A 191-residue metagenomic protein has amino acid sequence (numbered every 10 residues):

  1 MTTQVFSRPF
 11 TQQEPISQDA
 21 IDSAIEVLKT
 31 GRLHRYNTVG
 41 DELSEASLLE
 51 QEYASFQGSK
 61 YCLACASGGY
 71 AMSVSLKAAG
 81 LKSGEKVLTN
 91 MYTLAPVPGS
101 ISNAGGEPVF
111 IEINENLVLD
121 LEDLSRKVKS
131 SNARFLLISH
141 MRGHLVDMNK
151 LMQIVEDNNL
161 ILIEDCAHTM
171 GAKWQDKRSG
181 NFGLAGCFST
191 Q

Functional and structural regions predicted by a protein language model:
M1-G69, S73-A78, K82, E156: Conserved PLP-binding active-site segment in aminotransferase class I/II-type PLP enzymes
E42-A46, G68-M72, T93-L94, L117 (+2 more regions): Conserved donor sugar-nucleotide recognition element shared by glycan-biosynthetic enzymes
Q51, N149, L184: Active-site phosphate/pyrophosphate- and oxyanion-stabilizing loops and adjacent acidic/basic residues in soluble
Y53, A71, V87-N90, T190: Hydrophobic alpha-helical segments that mediate membrane insertion or helix-helix packing
G58, S83, N132, N181-F182: Short loop/turn motifs at secondary-structure junctions
Y61, F135, L184-A185: Well-ordered beta-strand positions
K77, L81-D157, I161-C166, K173: PLP-dependent aminotransferase-like
E164, H168-Q191: Conserved active-site segment immediately N-terminal to the catalytic lysine that forms the internal aldimine
